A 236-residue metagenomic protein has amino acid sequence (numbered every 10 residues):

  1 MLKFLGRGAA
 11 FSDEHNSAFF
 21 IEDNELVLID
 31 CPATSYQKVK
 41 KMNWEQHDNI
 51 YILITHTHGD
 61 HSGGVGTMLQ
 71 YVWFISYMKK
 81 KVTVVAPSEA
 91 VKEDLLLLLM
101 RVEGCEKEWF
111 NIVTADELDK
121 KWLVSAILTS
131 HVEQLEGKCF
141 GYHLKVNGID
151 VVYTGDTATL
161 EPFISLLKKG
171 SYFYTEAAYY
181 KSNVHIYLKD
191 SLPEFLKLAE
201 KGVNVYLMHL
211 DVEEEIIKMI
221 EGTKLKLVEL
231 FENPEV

Functional and structural regions predicted by a protein language model:
M1-W44, V113-S165, E232-V236: Core dinuclear metal-dependent hydrolase active-site scaffold
E25-V27, D48-L53, I149-Y153, S171-Y172 (+1 more regions): Structural motif
I29-D30, T55, G155, T175 (+1 more regions): Active-site flanking residues adjacent to catalytic metal/cofactor-binding acidic residues
T34-T83, S171: Active-site metal-binding motif and surrounding structural segment of the metallo-beta-lactamase
G63-V72, L96-L97, E215-E221: Metal-dependent catalytic neighborhoods of phosphoester/phosphodiester hydrolases
Y77-V82, A90-I112: Active-site neighborhood of divalent metal-dependent phosphoester bond hydrolases
K81-E89, Y174, Y206-M208: Short internal beta-strands
T159-V236: Cap/insert and terminal regions of metallo-dependent hydrolase folds
